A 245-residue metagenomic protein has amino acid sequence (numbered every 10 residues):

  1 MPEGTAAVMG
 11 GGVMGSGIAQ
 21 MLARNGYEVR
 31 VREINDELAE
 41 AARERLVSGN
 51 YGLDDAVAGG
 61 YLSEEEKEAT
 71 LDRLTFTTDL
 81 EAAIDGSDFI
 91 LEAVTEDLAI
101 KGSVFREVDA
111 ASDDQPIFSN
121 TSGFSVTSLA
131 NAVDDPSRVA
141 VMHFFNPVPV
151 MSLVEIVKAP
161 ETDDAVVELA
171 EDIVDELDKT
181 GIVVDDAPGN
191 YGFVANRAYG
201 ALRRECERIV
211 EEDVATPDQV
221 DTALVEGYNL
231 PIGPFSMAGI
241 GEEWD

Functional and structural regions predicted by a protein language model:
M1-D55, A111: NAD(P)+-binding Rossmann beta1-loop-alpha1 motif at the extreme N-terminus of oxidoreductases
R30, A39, G49-N50, Y61 (+6 more regions): Structural/interface elements that position substrates and couple domains in central-metabolism enzymes
I34, D88, M151-E168, P188-Y199 (+1 more regions): Short beta-strand and adjoining strand-loop segment in the mid-core of the Rossmann-like NAD(P)-dependent dehydrogenase
V47-T70: N-terminal glycine-rich dinucleotide-binding loop that anchors FAD/FMN and/or NAD(P) in oxidoreductases
E64-G86: Short acidic low-complexity segments
A82, F89, A93-L153: Rossmann-like NAD(P)(H) cofactor-binding subdomain of soluble oxidoreductases
P147-V150, E176-A201, D221, P234-G241: Conserved Rossmann-fold dehydrogenase catalytic segment
A201-I240: Active-site-lining helix/loop region of Rossmann-like oxidoreductase modules
